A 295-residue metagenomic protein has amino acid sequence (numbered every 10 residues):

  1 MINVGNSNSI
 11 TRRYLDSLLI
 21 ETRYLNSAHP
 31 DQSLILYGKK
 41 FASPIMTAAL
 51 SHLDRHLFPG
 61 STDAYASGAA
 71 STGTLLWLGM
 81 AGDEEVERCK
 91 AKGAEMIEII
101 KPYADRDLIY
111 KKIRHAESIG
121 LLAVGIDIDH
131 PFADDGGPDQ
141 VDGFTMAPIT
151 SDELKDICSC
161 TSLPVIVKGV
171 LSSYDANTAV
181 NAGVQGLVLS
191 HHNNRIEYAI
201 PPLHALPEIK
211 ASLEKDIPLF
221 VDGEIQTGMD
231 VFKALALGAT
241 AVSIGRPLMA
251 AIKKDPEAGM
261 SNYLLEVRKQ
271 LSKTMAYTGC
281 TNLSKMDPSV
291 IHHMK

Functional and structural regions predicted by a protein language model:
M1-F41, K285-M286, H292: An N-cap/entry alpha-helix motif that binds or orients negatively charged groups
N8, Q140, A199-S212, A250-M275: C-terminal helical cap(s) of enzyme catalytic domains, especially alpha/beta-barrels
S27-G38, W77-C89, K112: Short, charged beta->alpha transition segments
L36-A81: Active-site cofactor/substrate anionic-group-binding motifs, chiefly glycine- and Lys/Arg-rich phosphate-binding loops
H52-L53, G79-E85, D129-H130, S173: Short glycine-enriched loops at secondary-structure junctions
A66-S67, S71, A91-K92, A104-V221 (+3 more regions): Alpha/beta enzyme core
A69-R106: A gly/proline- and charged-residue-enriched helix-loop-helix capping module
K269-K295: Charged C-terminal helix
